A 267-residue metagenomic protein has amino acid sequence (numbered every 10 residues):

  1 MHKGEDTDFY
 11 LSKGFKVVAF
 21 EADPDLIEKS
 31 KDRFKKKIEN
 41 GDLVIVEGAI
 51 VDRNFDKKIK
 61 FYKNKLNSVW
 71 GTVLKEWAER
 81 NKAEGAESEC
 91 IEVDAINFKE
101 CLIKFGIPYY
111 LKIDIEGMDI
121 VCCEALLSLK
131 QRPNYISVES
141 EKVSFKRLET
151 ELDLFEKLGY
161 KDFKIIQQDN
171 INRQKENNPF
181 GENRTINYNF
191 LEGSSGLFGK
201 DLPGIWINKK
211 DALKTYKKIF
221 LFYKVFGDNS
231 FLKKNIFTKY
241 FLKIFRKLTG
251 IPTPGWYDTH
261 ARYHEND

Functional and structural regions predicted by a protein language model:
M1-D267: Phosphate/nucleotide-binding beta-alpha loop and adjacent structural elements of enzyme active sites
